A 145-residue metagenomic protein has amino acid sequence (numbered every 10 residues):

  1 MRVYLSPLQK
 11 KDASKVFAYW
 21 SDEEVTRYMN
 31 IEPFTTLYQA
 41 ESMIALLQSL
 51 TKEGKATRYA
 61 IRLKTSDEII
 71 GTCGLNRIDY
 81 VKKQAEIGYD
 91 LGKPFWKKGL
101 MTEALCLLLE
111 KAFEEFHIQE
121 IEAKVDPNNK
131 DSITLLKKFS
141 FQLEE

Functional and structural regions predicted by a protein language model:
M1-E23, R58, R62-E145: Acyl-donor (CoA/ACP) binding surface of acyl/acetyltransferases
T26-L46, T57: Conserved GNAT-fold acetyl-CoA-binding loop/helix
Q39-S42, Q48, G92, L135: A generic membrane alpha-helix/interface feature
L47-Q48, L109: Hydrophobic core positions within the conserved protein kinase catalytic domain
Q48-S49, L75: Short beta-turn/strand-loop junction motif enriched in small, turn-promoting residues
S49-K55: Short loop/turn motifs at secondary-structure junctions and domain boundaries
